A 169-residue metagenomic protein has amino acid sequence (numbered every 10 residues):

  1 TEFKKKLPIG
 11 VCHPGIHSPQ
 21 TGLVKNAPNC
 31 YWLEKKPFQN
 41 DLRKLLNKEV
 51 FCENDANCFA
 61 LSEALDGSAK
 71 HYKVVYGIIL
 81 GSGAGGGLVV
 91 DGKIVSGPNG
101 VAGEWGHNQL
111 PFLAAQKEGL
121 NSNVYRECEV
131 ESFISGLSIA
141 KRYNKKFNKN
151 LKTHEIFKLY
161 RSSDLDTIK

Functional and structural regions predicted by a protein language model:
T1-E2: Short, well-ordered amphipathic alpha-helical segments that serve as non-catalytic structural scaffolds within diverse
K5-I9, G15-V74, K117-G119: Glycine-rich phosphate-binding loop and adjoining helix at the ATP-binding site of ATP-dependent phosphoryl-transfer
P14-H17, G81-G83: Short glycine-rich anion-binding loops that position phosphate/pyrophosphate groups of nucleotides and phosphorylated
F51, L65-I168: Glycine/GP-enriched mid-protein hinge/lid loop-to-helix segment characteristic of carbohydrate kinases
